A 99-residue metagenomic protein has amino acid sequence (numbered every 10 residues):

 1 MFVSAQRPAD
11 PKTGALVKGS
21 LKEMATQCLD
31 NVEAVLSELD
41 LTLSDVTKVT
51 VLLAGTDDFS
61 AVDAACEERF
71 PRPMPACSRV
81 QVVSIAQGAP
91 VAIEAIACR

Functional and structural regions predicted by a protein language model:
M1-R99: Short, polar/acidic, helix-capping and beta-turn segments at strand->helix junctions that line the mouths
